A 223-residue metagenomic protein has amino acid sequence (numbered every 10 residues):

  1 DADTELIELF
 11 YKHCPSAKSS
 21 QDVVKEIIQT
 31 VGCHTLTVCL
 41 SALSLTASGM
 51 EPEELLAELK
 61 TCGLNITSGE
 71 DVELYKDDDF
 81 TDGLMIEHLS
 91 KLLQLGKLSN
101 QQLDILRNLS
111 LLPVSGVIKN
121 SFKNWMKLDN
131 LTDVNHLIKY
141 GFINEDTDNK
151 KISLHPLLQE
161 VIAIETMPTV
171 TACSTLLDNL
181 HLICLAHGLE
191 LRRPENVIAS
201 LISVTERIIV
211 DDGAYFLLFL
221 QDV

Functional and structural regions predicted by a protein language model:
D1-L40, S44: Alpha-helical sensor/transducer elements of the RecA-like P-loop NTPase core
A2-E5, S16, S20, E53-L56 (+4 more regions): Innate immune receptor modules and recognition interfaces
I7-Y11, E70-G83, G188-I198: Short, polar loop/linker segments at the starts of domains and inter-domain junctions
V31, L36-T46, L89-D178: C-terminal boundary/linker of central alpha/beta nucleotide-binding cores
S44-Q102: Loop-to-helix "switch" segment enriched in basic and acidic residues adjacent to catalytic/ligand pockets
S48, V161, E165, L201-V204 (+1 more regions): Residue-level signature of the C-terminal ends
P52, G116, N144, E165-T169 (+2 more regions): Alpha-solenoid repeat scaffolds
S174-V223: Extended alpha-helical scaffolding segments used for macromolecular assembly and cargo binding
